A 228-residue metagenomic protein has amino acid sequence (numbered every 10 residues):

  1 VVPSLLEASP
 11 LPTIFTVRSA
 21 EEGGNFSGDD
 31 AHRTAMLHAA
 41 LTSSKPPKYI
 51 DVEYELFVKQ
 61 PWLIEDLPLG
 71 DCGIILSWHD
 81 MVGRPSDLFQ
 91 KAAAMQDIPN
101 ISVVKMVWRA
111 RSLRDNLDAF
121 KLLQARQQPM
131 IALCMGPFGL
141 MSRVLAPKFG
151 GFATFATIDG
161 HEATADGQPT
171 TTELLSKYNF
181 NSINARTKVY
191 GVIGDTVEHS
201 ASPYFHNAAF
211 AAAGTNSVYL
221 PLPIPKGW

Functional and structural regions predicted by a protein language model:
V1-S86, I101, W108: Active-site beta->alpha loop and helix N-cap motifs at the rims of alpha/beta catalytic domains
T13, I74, P129-M130, S217-Y219: Hydrophobic anchor at the start of a short beta-strand that flanks the dinucleotide cofactor-binding loop
L37-A39, L122, N181, N207-A213: Short, flexible, solvent-exposed loop/turn segments with mixed acidic/basic and small polar residues
V52, C134, G194: Small/polar loops that bind or transfer phosphate-bearing groups
E55-K188: Catalytic alpha/beta core domains of metabolic enzymes, predominantly
R186-W228: An N-terminal-biased, well-structured beta-alpha scaffold segment characteristic of Rossmann-like dinucleotide-binding
